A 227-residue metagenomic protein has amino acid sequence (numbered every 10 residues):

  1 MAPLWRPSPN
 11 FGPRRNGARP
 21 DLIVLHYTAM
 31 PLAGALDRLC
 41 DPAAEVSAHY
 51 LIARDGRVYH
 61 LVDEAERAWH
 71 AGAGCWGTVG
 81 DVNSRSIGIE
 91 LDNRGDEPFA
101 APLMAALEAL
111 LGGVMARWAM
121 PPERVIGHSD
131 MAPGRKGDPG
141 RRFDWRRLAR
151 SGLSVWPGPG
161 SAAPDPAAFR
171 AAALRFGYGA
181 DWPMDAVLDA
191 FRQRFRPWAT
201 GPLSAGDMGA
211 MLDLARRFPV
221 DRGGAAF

Functional and structural regions predicted by a protein language model:
M1-E123: Active-site-adjacent loop/helix surface patches within enzyme catalytic domains that shape the substrate-binding cleft
G95, F99-F227: Basic/polar, cationic surfaces and motifs that engage anionic cell-wall and phosphate/carboxylate ligands
